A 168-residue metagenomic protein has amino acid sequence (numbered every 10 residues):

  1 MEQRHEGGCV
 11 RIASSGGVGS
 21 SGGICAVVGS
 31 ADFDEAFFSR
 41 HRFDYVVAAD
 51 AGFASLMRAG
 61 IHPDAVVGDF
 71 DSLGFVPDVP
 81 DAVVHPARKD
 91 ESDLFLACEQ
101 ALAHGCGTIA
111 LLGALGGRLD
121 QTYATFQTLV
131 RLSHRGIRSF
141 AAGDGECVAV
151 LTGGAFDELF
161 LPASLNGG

Functional and structural regions predicted by a protein language model:
E2-D78: N-terminal beta-strand-loop-alpha-helix module at the start of alpha/beta ligand-binding or catalytic domains
V27-G29, D50, L112-A114, A142-G143: Short beta-strand segments
A82-H104: Short phosphate-binding loop-to-helix
V83-V84, I109-A114: Short glycine-rich or small-residue beta-strand-to-loop segments that form or flank ligand, phosphate, metal/Fe-S
D120-R131: Short Gly/Thr/Asp-enriched flexible loops that form oxyanion-binding sites at enzyme active sites
R131-V148: Short, acidic/small-residue loops that bind anionic groups at enzyme active sites
D144-E146, L151-G168: Long, charged alpha-helical interface segments
